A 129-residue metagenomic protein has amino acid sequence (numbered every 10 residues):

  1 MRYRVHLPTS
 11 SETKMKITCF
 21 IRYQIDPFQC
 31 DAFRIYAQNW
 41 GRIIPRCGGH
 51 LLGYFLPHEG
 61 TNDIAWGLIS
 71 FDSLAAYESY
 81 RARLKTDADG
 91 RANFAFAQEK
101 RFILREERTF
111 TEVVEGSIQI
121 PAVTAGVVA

Functional and structural regions predicted by a protein language model:
Y3-K14: Short, Lys/Arg-enriched N-terminal segments with co-localized hydrophobic residues within the first ~10-30 amino acids
I17-R22, F33, I44, A65-F71: Short, structured motif recognition centered on aromatic/hydrophobic residues
I25-I35: Short, surface-exposed ligand-recognition loops at beta-strand->loop->(often short) alpha-helix junctions that present
I35-L52, S70-F110, V128-A129: An amphipathic, aromatic/His-enriched active-site/gating alpha helix that lines ligand/cofactor pockets
Y54-P57: Short, solvent-exposed loop/turn elements at beta->coil junctions and helix N-caps that rim active or binding pockets
G60-D63: Short acidic/glycine-enriched loop/turn segments that link adjacent beta-strands
E112-A122: Specificity-determining recognition surfaces
V123-V127: Short, surface-exposed amphipathic charged segments that create phosphate/polyanion-binding patches used for binding
